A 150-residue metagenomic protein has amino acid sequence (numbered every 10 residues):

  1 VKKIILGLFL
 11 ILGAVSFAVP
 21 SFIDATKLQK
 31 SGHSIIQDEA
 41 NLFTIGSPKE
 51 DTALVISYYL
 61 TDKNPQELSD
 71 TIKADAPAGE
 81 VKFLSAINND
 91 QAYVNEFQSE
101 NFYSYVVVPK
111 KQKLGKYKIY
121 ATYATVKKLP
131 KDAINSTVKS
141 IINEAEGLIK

Functional and structural regions predicted by a protein language model:
I4-A14: Sec-dependent N-terminal signal peptides
S16-P20: Boundary at the C-terminal end of the N-terminal hydrophobic targeting segment
D24-H33, A121-K150: Surface-exposed amphipathic alpha-helical segments
K30-S31, S47-D51, N88-D90, V108-I119: Short, solvent-exposed coil/turn segments at beta-strand boundaries
D38-L42, T52-A53, S99-V108: Short, surface-exposed coil-to-beta transition loops
F43-D70, Y117-A124: A short acidic-to-branched-hydrophobic micro-motif
P77-L114: Signature of long, low-cysteine stretches enriched in small and polar/charged residues
E96-S99, P109-A133: Short, exposed beta-strand-loop hairpins at the edges of beta-sheets in extracellular/periplasmic proteins
